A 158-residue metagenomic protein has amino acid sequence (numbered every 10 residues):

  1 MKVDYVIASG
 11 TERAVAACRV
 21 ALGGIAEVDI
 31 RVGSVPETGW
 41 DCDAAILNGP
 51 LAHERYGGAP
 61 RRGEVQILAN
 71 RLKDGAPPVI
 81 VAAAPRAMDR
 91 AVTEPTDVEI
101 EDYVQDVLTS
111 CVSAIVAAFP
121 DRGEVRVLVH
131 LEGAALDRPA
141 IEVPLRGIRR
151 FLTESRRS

Functional and structural regions predicted by a protein language model:
M1-I7: A short, flexible N-terminal coil/short beta segment enriched in small residues
K2, C42, P77, D121-R126: A general structural motif
D4, R31, P78-R86: Active-site-proximal beta-strand elements of phosphoester/diester hydrolases
V6, A83-S158: Phosphate/ribose-phosphate-bearing ligand recognition and processing surfaces, centered on ADP-ribose/NAD(+/P+) systems
I7-A14, V20-L72: Short, conserved "active-site rim" segments that organize catalytic pockets and cofactor/ligand binding
A16-A17, V125: Local beta-strand/beta-hairpin segments that build beta-sheet-rich folds
L68-A76, A118-G123: Short glycine/proline-enriched loop/turn "hinge" motifs that connect secondary-structure elements and lie
